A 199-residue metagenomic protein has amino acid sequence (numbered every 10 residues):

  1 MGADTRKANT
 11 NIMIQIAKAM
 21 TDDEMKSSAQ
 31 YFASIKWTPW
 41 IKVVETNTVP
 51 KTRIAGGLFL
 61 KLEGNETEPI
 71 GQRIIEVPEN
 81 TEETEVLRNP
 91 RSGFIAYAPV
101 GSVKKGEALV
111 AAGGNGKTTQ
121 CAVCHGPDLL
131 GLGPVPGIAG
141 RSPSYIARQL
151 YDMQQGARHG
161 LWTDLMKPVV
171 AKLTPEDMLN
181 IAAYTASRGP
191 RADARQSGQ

Functional and structural regions predicted by a protein language model:
A3-Q120, Q155-Q199: Flexible coil segments in periplasmic/lumen-exposed cytochrome c-class electron-transfer proteins
V123: Short, cysteine/histidine-rich loop/knuckle motifs that typically chelate Zn2+
G126: Short Cys/His-rich local motifs and their 1-3 flanking residues in nucleic-acid-associated proteins and small
L129: Short functional micro-motifs and their immediate structural scaffolds
G133-A139: Short cysteine/histidine-rich zinc-coordinating motifs and their immediately flanking basic loops
Q149: Terminal helix-turn-helix DNA-binding modules in bacterial transcription factors
